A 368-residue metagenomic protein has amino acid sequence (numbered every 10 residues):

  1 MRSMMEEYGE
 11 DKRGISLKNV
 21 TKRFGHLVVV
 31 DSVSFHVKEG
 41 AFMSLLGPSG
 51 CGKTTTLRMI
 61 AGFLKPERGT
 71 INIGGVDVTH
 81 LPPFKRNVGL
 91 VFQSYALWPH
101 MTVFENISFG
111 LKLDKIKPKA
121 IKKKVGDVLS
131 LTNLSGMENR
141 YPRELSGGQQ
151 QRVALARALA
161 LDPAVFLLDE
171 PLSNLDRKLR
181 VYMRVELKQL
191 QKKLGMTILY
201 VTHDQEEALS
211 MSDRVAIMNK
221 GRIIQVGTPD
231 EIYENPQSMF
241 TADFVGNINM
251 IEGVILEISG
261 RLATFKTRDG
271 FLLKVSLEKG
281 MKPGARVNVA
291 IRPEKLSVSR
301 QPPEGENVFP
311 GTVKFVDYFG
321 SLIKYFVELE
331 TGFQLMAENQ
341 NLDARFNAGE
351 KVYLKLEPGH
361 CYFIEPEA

Functional and structural regions predicted by a protein language model:
S16, H36, N72, Y353-K355: ABC ATPase nucleotide-binding domain
F42, L81-F240: ABC ATPase nucleotide-binding domains
L46-P48: The feature captures the beta-strand-to-loop junction immediately N-terminal to the Walker
A61: Helix-to-loop junction immediately C-terminal to a conserved catalytic motif
E67-T70, A120, K220, E252: Conserved coupling/switch loops of ABC nucleotide-binding domains, chiefly the family-specific signature
G69-D77: Conserved ABC transporter NBD signature motif
I248, E257-A368: Non-catalytic connector elements of ABC transporters
